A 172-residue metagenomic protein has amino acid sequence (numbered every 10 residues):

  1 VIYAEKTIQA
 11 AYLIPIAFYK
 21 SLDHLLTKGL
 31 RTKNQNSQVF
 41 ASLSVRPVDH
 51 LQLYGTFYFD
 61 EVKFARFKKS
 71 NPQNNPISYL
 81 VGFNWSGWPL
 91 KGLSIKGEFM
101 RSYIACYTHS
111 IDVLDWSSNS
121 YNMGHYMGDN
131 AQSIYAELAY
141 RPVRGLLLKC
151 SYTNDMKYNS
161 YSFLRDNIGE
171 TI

Functional and structural regions predicted by a protein language model:
Y3-I172: Exposed, low-structure sequence patches enriched in small/polar residues
